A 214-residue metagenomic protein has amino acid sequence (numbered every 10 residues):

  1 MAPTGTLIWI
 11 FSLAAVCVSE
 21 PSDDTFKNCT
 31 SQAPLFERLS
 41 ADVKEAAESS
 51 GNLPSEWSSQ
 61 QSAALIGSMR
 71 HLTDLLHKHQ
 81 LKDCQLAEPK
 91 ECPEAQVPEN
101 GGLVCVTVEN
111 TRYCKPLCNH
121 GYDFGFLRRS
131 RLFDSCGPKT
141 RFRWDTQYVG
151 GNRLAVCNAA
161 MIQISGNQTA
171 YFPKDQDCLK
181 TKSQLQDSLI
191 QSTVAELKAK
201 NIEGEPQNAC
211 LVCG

Functional and structural regions predicted by a protein language model:
A2-G214: Extracellular cysteine-rich, disulfide-bonded modular repeats and adjacent stalk/linker segments in secreted
